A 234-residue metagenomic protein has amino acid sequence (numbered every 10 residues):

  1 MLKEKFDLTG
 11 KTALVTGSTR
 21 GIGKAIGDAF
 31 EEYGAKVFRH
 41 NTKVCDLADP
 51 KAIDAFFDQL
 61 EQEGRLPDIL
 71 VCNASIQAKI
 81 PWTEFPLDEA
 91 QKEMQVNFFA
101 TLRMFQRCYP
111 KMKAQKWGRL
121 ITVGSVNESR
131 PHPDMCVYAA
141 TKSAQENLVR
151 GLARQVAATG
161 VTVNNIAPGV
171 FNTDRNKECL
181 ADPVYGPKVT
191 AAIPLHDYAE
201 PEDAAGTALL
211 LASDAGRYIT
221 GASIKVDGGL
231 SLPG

Functional and structural regions predicted by a protein language model:
M1-E4, R130, L209, T220-G234: Short C-terminal tail/terminal secondary-structure segment of NAD(P)H-dependent dehydrogenase/reductase domains
P81-T83, E89-M94, V189: Substrate-binding pocket helix/loop in short-chain dehydrogenase/reductase
T83, R130-C136, A158-T159, H196 (+1 more regions): Active-site loop immediately N-terminal to the catalytic Tyr-X3-Lys motif of short-chain dehydrogenase/reductase
F105, T141: Active-site helix of classical SDR
P110, R154-Q155, R217: Alpha-helical segment proximal to the catalytic Tyr-Lys
A157, T162, I219-G221: Short, small/polar-rich loop/turn modules that mediate ligand/substrate recognition or access, typified
I193-A204: A conserved structural motif in NAD(P)-dependent oxidoreductases
